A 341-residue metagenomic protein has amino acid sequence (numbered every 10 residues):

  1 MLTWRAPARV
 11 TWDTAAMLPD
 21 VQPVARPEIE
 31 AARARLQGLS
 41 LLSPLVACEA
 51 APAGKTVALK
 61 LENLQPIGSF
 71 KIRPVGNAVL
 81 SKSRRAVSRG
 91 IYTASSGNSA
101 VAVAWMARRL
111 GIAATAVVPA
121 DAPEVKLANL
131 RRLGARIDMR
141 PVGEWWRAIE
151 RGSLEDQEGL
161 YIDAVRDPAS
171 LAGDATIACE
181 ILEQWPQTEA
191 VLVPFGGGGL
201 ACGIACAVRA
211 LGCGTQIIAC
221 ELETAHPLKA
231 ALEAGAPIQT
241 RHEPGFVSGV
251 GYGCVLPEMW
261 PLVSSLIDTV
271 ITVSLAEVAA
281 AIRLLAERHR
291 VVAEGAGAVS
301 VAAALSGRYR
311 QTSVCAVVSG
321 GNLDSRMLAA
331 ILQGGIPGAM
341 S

Functional and structural regions predicted by a protein language model:
L2-W4, A8-S341: PLP-dependent amino-acid enzyme catalytic core
